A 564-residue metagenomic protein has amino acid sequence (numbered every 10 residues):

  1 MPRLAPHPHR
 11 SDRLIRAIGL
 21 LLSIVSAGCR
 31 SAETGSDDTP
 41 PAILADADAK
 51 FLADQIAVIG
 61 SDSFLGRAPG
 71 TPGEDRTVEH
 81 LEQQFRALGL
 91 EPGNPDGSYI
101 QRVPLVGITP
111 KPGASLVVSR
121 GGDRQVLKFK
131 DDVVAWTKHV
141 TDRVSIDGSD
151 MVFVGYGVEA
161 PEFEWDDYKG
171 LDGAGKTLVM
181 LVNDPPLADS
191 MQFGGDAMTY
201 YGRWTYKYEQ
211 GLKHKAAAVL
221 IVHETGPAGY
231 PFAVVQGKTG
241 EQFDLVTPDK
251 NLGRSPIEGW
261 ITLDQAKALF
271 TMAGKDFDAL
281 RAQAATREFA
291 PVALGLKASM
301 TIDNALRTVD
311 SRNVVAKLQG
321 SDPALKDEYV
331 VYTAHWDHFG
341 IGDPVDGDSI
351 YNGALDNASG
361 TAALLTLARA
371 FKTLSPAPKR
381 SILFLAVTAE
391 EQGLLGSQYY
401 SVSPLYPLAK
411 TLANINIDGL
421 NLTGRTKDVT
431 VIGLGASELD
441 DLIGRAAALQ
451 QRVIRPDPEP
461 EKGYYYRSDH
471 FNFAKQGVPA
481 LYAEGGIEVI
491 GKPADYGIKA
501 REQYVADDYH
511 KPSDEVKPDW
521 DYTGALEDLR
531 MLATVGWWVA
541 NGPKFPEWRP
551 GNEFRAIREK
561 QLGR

Functional and structural regions predicted by a protein language model:
R16-A27: Bacterial N-terminal signal peptides
C29-N94, D327-Y329, R549: N-terminal hydrophobic or amphipathic helices/low-complexity stretches enriched in small/hydrophobic/Pro/Gly
L65-M191, L306, D310-S311: Noncatalytic luminal/extracellular "stalk/propeptide" segments of secretory-pathway proteins
S119-G122, K130-G170, K250-G353, R369 (+1 more regions): Soluble metallo-hydrolase cores and metallopeptidase-like ectodomains found primarily in the secretory/periplasmic
F129-D249, R254-I257, Q319, S349-N352 (+2 more regions): Extracellular/luminal Protease-associated
D131-D132, R143, K169, V246-F277 (+3 more regions): Metal-dependent peptidase/peptidase-like ectodomains
D196-G202, Y206, Q210, P227 (+3 more regions): Acidic/histidine-rich catalytic neighborhood of metal-dependent amide-processing enzymes
R369, V489-R558: His/Asp/Glu-rich mid-to-C-terminal helical/loop segments that flank catalytic regions of hydrolases
